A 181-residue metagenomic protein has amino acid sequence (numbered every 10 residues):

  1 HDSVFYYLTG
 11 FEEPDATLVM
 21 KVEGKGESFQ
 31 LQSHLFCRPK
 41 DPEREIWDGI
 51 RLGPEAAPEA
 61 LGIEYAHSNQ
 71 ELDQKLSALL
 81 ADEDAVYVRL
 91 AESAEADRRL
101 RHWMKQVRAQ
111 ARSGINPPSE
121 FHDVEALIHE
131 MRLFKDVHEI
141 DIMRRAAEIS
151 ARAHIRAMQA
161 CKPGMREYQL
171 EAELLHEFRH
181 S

Functional and structural regions predicted by a protein language model:
H1-A153: A composition/biophysics-driven feature that prefers long, compositionally simple stretches
R144-S181: Active-site cores enriched in adjacent His and Asp/Glu residues with nearby glycine-rich loops that coordinate divalent
